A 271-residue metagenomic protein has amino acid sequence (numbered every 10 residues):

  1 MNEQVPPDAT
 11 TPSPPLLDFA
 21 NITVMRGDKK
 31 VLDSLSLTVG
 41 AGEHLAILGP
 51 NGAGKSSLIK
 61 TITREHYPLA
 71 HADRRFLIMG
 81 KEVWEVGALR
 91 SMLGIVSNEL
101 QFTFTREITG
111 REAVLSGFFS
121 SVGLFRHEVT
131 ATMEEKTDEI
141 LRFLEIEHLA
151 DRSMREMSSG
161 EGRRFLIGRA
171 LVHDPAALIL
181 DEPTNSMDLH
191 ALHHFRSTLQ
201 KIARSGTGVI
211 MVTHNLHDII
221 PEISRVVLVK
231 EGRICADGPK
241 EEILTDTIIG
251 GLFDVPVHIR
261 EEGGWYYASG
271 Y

Functional and structural regions predicted by a protein language model:
L17, V31-S34: Conserved structural motif at the start of ABC-family nucleotide-binding domains
L115, T130-L149: Conserved ABC ATPase "signature" region
E128, S153-M157: Conserved ABC ATPase signature
L178-E182: Catalytic Walker B motif of ABC-type/P-loop ATPase nucleotide-binding domains
T213-H214: H-loop/switch region of ABC-family ATPase nucleotide-binding domains
G250-Y271: ABC ATPase nucleotide-binding domains
